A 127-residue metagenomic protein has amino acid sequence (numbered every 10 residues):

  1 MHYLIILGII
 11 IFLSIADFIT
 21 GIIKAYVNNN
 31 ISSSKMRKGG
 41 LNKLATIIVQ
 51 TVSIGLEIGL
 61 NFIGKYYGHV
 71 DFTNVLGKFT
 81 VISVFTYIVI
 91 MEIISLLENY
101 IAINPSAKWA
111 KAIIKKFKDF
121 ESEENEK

Functional and structural regions predicted by a protein language model:
H2-P105: Alpha-helical transmembrane segments and their juxtamembrane interface "caps" in small multi-pass membrane proteins
I90-K127: Membrane-proximal cytosolic segments adjacent to transmembrane helices
